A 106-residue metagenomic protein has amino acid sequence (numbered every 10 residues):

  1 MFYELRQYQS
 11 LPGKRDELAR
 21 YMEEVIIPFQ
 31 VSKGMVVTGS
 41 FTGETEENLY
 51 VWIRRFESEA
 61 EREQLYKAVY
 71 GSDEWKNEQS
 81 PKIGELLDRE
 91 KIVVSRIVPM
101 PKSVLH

Functional and structural regions predicted by a protein language model:
M1, L105-H106: Basic/polar N-terminal segments that are highly enriched at the extreme N-terminus, encompassing both cleavable
M1, T45-E47, L87: Short coil/turn motifs at beta-sheet boundaries
F2-R6, L18, F29-Q30, Y50-R54: Short, structured motif recognition centered on aromatic/hydrophobic residues
Q7-Y8, G43, N48-E63: Accessory recognition modules or surfaces
S10-A19: Short, surface-exposed ligand-recognition loops at beta-strand->loop->(often short) alpha-helix junctions that present
G13, G34, F41-E46, S72: Short coil/turn motifs at helix boundaries and re-entrant loops, enriched in small/polar and proline residues
R20-T38, R55-S95: An amphipathic, aromatic/His-enriched active-site/gating alpha helix that lines ligand/cofactor pockets
V98-V104: Specificity-determining recognition surfaces
